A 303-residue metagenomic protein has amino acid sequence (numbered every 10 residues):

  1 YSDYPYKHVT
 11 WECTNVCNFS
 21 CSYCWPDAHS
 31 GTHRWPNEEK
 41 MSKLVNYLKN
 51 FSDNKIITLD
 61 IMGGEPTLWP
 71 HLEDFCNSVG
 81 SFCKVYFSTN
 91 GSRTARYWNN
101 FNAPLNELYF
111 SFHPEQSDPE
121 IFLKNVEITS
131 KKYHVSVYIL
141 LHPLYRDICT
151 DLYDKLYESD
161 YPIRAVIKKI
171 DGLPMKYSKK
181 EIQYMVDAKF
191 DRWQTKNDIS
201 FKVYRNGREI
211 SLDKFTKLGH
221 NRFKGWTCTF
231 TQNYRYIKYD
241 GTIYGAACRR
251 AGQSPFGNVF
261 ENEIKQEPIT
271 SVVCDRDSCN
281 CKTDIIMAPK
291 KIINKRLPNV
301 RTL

Functional and structural regions predicted by a protein language model:
Y1-K40, A247: Canonical Radical SAM [4Fe-4S] cluster-binding loop centered on the CxxxCxxC motif and its immediate flanking residues
S2-K7, D27, D240-L303: Flexible mid-to-C-terminal extensions adjoining Fe-S/redox cofactors in radical SAM and related proteins
T10, T14, N18, G225 (+2 more regions): Residues immediately within or flanking Cys/His clusters that coordinate Zn2+ in small zinc-binding modules
V16, W25, L44-S52, F201-G207 (+1 more regions): Glycine-rich short-loop/terminal segments
T32-H33, L68-P70, R96, Y145-D147 (+2 more regions): Short catalytic/ligand-binding loop motif for oxyanion handling, primarily in non-cytosolic enzymes, centered on
S42-I61, W69-R164: Radical SAM/AdoMet-radical enzyme domain recognition
E158-A246, A251: A C-terminal junction/extension of Radical SAM enzymes
